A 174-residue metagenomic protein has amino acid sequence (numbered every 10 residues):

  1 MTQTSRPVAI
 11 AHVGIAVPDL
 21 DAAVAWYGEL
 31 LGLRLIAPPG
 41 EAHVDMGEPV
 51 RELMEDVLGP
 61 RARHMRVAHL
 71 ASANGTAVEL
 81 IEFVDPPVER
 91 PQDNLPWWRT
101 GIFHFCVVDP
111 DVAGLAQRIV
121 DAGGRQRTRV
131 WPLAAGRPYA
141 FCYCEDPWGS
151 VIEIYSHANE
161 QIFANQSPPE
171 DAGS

Functional and structural regions predicted by a protein language model:
T2-R6, I15, P38, H69 (+4 more regions): Vicinal oxygen chelate
V8-H12, R99-I102: Short, solvent-exposed beta-strand edge segments and adjacent coil->beta transition regions
A16-G75, G114, D121, A135 (+2 more regions): Core segments of cupin and vicinal oxygen chelate
G40-E41, F83-D85: Histidine- and/or cysteine-centered catalytic micro-motif in compact active-site loops
V50-R51, L95-R99: Short glycine/proline- and charge-enriched loop/turn segments that cap or connect secondary-structure elements
T76, P86-P87: Active-site/binding-pocket entry motifs
